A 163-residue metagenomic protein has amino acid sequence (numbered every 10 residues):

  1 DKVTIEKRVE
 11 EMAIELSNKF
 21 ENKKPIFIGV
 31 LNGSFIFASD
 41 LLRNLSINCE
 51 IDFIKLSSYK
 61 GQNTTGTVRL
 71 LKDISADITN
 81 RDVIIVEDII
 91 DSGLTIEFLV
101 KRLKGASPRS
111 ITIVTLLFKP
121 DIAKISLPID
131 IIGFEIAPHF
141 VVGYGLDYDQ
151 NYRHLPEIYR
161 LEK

Functional and structural regions predicted by a protein language model:
D1-K163: PRPP-associated nucleotide enzymes
